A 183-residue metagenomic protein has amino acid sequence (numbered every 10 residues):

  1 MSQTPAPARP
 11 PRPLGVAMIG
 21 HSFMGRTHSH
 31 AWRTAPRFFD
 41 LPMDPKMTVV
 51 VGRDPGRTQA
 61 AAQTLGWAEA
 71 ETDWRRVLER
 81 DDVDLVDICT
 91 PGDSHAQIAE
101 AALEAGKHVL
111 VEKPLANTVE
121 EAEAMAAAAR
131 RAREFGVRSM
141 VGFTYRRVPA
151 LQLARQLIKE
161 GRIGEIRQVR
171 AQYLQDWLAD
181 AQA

Functional and structural regions predicted by a protein language model:
M1-L65: N-terminal Rossmann-like dinucleotide-binding module
G15, K46, D82-L85, H108 (+1 more regions): Structural signature of beta-strand start/N-cap positions in the alpha/beta core of ABC transporter nucleotide-binding
M24, F135-V137, Y145-A183: Predominantly a Rossmann-like dinucleotide-binding segment in NAD(P)-dependent oxidoreductases
G25, E71, V111, N117 (+2 more regions): Hydrophobic residues in well-ordered beta-strands that form the structural core
V49, E69, L85, R138 (+1 more regions): Short, Asp-centered acidic motifs that coordinate Mg2+ and/or phosphate in catalytic or ligand-binding sites
D54-G56, T64-A128: Beta-loop-alpha module in the N-terminal Rossmann-like domain of NAD(P)-dependent dehydrogenases, especially those
P55-G56, V119-S139, L153, Q172-Y173 (+1 more regions): Catalytic cores of eukaryotic secretory-pathway lumenal/extracellular enzymes that build and remodel glycoconjugates
S94, P114, M140-R147: Rossmann-like NAD(P)(H) cofactor-binding subdomain of soluble oxidoreductases
